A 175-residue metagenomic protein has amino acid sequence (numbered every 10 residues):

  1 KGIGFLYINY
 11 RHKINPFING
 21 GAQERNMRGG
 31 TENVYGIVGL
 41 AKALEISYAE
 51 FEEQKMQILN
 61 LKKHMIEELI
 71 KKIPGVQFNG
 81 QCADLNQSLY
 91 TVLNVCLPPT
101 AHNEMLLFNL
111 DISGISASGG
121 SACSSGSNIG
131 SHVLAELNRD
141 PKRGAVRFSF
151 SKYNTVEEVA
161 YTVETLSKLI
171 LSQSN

Functional and structural regions predicted by a protein language model:
K1-N175: Pyridoxal 5′-phosphate
